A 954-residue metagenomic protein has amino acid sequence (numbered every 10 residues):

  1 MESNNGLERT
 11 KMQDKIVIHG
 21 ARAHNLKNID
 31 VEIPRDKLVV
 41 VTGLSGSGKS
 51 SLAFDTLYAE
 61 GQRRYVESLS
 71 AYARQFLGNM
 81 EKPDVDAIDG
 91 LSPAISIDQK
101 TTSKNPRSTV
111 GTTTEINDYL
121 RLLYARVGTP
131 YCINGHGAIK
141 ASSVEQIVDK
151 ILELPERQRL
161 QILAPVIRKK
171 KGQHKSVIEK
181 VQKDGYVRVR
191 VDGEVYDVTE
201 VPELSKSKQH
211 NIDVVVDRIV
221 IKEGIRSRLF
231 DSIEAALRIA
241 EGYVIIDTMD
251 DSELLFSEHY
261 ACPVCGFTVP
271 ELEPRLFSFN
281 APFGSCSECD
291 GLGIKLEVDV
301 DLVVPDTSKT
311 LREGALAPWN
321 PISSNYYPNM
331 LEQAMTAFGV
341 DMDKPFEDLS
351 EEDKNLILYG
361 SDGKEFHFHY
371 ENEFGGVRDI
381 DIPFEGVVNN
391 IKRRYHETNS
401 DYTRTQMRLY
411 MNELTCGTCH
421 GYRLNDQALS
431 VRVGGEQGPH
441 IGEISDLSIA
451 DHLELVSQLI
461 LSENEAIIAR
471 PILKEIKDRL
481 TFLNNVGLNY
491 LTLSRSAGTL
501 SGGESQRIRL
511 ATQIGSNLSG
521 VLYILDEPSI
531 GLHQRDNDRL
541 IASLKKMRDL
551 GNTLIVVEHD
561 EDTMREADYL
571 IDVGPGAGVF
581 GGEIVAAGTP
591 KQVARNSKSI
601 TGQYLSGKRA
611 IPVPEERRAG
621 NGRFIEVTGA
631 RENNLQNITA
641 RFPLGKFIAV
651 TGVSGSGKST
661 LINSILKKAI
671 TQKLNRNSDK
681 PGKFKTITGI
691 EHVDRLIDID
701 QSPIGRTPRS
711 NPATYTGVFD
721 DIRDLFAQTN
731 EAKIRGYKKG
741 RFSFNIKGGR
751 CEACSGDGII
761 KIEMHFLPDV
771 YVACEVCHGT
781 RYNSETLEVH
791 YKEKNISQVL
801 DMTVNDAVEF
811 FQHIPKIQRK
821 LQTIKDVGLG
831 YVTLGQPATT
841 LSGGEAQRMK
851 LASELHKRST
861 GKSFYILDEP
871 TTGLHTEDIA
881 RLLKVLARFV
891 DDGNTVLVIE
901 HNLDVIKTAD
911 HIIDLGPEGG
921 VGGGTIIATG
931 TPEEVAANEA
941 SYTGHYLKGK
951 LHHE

Functional and structural regions predicted by a protein language model:
M1-E954: Conserved phosphate-binding elements of NTP-dependent enzyme cores
